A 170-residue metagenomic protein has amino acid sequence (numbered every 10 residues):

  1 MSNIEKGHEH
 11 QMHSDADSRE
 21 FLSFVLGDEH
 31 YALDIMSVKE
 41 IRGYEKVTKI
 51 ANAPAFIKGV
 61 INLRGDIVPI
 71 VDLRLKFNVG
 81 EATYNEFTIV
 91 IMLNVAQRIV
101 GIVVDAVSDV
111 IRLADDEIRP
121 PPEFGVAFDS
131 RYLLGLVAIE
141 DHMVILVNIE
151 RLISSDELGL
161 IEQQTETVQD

Functional and structural regions predicted by a protein language model:
M1-D170: An acidic, low-aromatic, low-complexity terminal/linker signal
